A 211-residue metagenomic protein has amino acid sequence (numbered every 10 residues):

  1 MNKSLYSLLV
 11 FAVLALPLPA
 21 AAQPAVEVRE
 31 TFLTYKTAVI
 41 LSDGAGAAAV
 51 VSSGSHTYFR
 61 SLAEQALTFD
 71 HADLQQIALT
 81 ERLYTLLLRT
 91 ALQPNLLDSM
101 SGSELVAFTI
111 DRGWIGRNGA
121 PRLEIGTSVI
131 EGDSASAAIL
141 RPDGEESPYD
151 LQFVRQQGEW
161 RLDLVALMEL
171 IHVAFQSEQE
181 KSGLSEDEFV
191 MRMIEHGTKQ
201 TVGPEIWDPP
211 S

Functional and structural regions predicted by a protein language model:
M1-L5: Positively charged n-region of N-terminal signal peptides that target proteins for export
Y6-S7, S177: Intrinsically disordered and other compositionally biased segments
S7-P17: Bacterial N-terminal signal peptides
L16-P19, I139: Short intrinsically disordered, low-complexity segments
L18-A49, S53-L74, K181-G183, P204-P209: Short, low-complexity N-terminal intrinsically disordered segments enriched in polar/charged residues
Q23, E27, I77-L79, M100-S101 (+2 more regions): Secondary-structure junction/capping motif
R29-T31, A49-S128: Short solvent-exposed beta->alpha transition segments
V106-A107, R112-S211: Low-complexity, intrinsically disordered terminal/linker segments enriched in charged and Gly/Pro repeats
